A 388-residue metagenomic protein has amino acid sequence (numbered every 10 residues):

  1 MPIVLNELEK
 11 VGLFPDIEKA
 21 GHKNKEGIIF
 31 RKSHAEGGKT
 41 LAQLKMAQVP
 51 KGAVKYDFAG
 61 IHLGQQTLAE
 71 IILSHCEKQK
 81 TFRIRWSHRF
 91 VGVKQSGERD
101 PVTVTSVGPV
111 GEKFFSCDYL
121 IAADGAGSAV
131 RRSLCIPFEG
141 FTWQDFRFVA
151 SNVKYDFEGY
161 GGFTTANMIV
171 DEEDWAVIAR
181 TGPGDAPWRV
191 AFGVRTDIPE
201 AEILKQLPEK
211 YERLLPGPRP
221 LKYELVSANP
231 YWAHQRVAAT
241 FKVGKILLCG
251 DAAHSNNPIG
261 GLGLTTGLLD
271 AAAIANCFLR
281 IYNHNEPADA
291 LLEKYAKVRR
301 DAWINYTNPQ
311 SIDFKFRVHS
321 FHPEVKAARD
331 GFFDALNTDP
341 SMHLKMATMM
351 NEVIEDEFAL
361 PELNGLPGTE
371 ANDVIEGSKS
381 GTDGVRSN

Functional and structural regions predicted by a protein language model:
M1-K78, K94, V170, A179-T181 (+1 more regions): Active-site-adjacent segment of FAD-dependent monooxygenases/related oxidoreductases
L8, I72, A122, L225 (+2 more regions): Conserved mid-domain beta->alpha element of the FAD-binding
D16-I17, L73, R85, G111 (+1 more regions): Catalytic cores of nucleotide-enabled group-transfer and carboxylate-activating enzymes in metabolic and assembly-line
V49-Y56, V190-V194, Y231, H254-S255: Short glycine/proline-rich turn/loop motifs
H62-Q66, A201, T265-L268: Short, solvent-exposed loop/helix junctions and linker helices that flank or host conserved functional motifs
S74, E98-K113, C117-A233: Conserved FAD-binding catalytic core of PHBH/FMO-like flavoproteins
E77-V91, P220: A conserved beta-strand/loop element that lines the FAD pocket in flavoprotein oxidoreductases
C277-N388: C-terminal helical "tail/cap" subdomain of flavin- and related membrane-associated enzymes
